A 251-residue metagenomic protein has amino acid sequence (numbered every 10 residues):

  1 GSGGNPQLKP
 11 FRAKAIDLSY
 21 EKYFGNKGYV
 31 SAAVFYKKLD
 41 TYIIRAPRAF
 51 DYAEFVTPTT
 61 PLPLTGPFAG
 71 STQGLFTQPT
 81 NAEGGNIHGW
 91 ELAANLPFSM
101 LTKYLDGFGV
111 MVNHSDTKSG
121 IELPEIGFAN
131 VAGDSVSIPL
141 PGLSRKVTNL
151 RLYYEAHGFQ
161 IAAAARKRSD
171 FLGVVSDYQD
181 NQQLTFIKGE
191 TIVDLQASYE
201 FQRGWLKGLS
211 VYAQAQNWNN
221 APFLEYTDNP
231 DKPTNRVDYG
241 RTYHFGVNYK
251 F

Functional and structural regions predicted by a protein language model:
G1, V34, I43-A49, Y104-D106 (+3 more regions): Outer-membrane beta-barrel translocator domains and adjoining extracellular loop/strand segments of Gram-negative
S2-G4, P79, D231: Short, solvent-exposed loop/turn positions at domain surfaces that link secondary-structure elements or cap domain
N5-P10, N81-G84, L184-I187: Outer-membrane beta-barrel proteins
Q7-L75, N86-H88: Membrane-embedded beta-barrel scaffold of Gram-negative outer-membrane proteins
L8, I43, A82, L140 (+1 more regions): Short clusters of hydrophobic/aromatic residues that line enzyme substrate/ligand-binding pockets
K14, S99, D106-D116, S137-F251: Conserved C-terminal beta-signal and adjacent last beta-strands/turns of outer-membrane beta-barrel proteins
Y36-K38, T57-V175: Gram-negative outer-membrane beta-barrel transporters
